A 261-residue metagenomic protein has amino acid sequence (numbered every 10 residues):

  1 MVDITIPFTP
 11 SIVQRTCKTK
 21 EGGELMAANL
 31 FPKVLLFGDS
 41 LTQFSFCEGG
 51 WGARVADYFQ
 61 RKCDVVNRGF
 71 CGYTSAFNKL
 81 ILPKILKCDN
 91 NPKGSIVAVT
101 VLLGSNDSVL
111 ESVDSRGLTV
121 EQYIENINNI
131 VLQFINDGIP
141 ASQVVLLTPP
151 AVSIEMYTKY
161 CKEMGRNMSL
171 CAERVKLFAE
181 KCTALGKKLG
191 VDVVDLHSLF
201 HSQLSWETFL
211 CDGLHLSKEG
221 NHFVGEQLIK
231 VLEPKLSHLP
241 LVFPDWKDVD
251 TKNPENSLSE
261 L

Functional and structural regions predicted by a protein language model:
I6-K33: Membrane/wall-proximal cationic-aromatic binding patches
A27-L30, A53-R61, K79-L261: Alpha-helical cap/lid subdomain in secreted, periplasmic, or secretory-pathway luminal O-acyl-processing enzymes
F31-C47, Y73-T74, N106-S108: Catalytic nucleophile-elbow at a beta strand-turn-alpha helix junction centered on a G-D-S/GDSL motif, marking
L36-F37, N67, L146, L210: A structural signal for the hydrophobic beta-strands that form the central parallel beta-sheet of Rossmann-like
F46-G50, F77-L80: Generic recognition of short, well-ordered alpha-helical segments
R61-A76: A short beta-strand-loop structural module common to alpha/beta enzyme folds
